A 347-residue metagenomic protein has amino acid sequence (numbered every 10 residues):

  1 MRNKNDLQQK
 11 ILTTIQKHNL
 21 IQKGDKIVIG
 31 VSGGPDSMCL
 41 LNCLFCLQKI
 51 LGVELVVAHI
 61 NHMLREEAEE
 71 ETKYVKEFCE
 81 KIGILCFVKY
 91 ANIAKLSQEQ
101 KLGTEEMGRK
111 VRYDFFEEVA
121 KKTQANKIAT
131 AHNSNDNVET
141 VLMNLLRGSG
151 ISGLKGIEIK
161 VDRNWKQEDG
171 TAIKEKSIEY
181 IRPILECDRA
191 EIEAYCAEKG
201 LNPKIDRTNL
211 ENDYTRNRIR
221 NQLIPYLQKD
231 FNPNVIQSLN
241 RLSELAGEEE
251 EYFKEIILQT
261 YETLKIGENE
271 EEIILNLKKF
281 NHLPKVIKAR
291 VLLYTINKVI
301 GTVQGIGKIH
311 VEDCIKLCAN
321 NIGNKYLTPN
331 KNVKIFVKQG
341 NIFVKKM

Functional and structural regions predicted by a protein language model:
M1-I224: Core alpha/beta nucleotide-donor-binding catalytic domains of modification enzymes
D6-P35, E54-V56, A91-I93, V111 (+3 more regions): AMP-forming adenylation/ATP pyrophosphatase catalytic core
L51, T123, F231, I296-I300: A broad structural signal for alpha-helix termini and local helix breaks/kinks
K110, G148, K229-P233, V286: Residues at alpha-helix boundaries and the short loops/turns that link adjacent helices
R147, Q228-K229, N281, N297: Alpha-solenoid HEAT/Armadillo repeat architecture
E193-E244, E248, V291, G340 (+1 more regions): Mid-to-C-terminal catalytic subdomains of enzymes that bind/position adenosyl phosphate moieties or nucleic-acid
